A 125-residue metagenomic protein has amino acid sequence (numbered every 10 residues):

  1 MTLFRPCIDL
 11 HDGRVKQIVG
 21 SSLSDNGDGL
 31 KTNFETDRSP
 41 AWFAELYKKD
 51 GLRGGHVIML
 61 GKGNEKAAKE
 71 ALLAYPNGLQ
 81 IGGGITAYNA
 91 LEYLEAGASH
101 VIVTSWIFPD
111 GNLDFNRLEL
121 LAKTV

Functional and structural regions predicted by a protein language model:
M1-N77, A87-Y88, A96, P109 (+1 more regions): Conserved N-terminal beta1-alpha1 strand-loop-helix module at the mouth
A71-L72, N116-E119: Short low-complexity, flexible loop/linker segments enriched in glycine and/or proline with clustered acidic
I81-G83: Short beta-strand elements of ligand-binding domains
I85-R117: Glycine-rich phosphate-binding active-site loops on the catalytic face of alpha/beta enzymes
E119-V125: Short, intrinsically disordered, charge-balanced linker/junction segments flanking boundaries in proteins
